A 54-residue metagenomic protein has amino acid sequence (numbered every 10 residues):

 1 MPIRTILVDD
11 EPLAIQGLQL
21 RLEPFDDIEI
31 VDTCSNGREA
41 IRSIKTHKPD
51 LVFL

Functional and structural regions predicted by a protein language model:
M1-R4: Non-catalytic signal-transmission and effector/linker regions of two-component phosphorelay proteins
V8-D9, C34, V52: Conserved sequence signature across two-component system core domains
P12-D32: Two-component/phosphorelay signaling modules centered on CheY-like receiver
D27, N36, P49: Short, conserved catalytic or interaction motifs in soluble domains
T33-R42: Helix N-cap/capping motif at the beta->alpha junctions
H47-F53: Active-site beta3 strand of CheY-like receiver
